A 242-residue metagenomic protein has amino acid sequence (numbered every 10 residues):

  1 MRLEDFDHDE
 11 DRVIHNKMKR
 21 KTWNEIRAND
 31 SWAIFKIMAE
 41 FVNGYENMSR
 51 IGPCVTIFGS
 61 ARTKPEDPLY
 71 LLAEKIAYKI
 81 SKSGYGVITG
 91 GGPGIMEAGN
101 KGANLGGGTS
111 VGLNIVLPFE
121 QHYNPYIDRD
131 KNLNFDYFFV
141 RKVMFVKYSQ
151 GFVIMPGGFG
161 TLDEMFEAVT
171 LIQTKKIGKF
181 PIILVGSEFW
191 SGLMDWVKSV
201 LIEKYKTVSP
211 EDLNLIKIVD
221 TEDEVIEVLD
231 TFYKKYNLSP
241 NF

Functional and structural regions predicted by a protein language model:
R2-F6, E10-D11, R20-L113, Q121: Glycine-rich beta-alpha loop segments
M48-R50, S81, A103-N104, N124-I127 (+3 more regions): Solvent-exposed alpha-helices and their adjacent loops that cap or buttress functional pockets in soluble metabolic
P53-T56, G86, G108-G112, D130-N132 (+3 more regions): Structural motif
G59-A61, G91, L113-V116, F135-F138 (+3 more regions): Fold-independent oxyanion-binding glycine-rich loops and adjacent beta-strand/coil segments at enzyme active sites
L71, G94-I154: Acidic/glycine-enriched connector segments
T109-E120, M155, V169-W196, V208-E211: Short, acidic/small-residue loops that bind anionic groups at enzyme active sites
N134-V185, Y233-S239: Active-site/ligand-binding-proximal alpha/beta "capping" segment
L184-F242: C-terminal functional extensions of proteins
